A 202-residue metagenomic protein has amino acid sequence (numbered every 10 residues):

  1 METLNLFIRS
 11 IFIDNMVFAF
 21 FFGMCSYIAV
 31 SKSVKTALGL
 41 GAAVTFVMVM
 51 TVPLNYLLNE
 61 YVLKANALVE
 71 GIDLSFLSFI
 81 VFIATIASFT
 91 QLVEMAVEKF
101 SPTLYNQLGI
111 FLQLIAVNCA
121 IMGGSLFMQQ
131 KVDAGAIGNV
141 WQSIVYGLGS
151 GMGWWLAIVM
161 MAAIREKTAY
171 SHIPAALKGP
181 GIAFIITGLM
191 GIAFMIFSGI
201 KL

Functional and structural regions predicted by a protein language model:
N5-A19, I72-I86, I144-A157: Structural signature of hydrophobic alpha-helical transmembrane segments
N5-F46: Juxtamembrane transmembrane-helix termini in multi-pass membrane transport proteins
F21-A29, E94-F100, F111-L114, C119-G135: Generic transmembrane alpha-helix signature in multi-pass membrane proteins, especially transporters/channels
F22-S26, V44-M50, I83-L92, V117-G124 (+2 more regions): Hydrophobic core segments of alpha-helical transmembrane domains in multi-pass membrane transport and ion-translocation
F22-T36, T90-L104, M161-H172: C-terminal ends of transmembrane helices
T36-F46, L77-F82, L104-I115, A176-I182: Cytoplasmic-side transmembrane-helix entry/capping segments in multi-pass membrane proteins
E60-L108: Ordered, amphipathic secondary-structure segments that act as subunit-interaction surfaces in large macromolecular
E166-I185: Interfacial loop-to-transmembrane junctions
